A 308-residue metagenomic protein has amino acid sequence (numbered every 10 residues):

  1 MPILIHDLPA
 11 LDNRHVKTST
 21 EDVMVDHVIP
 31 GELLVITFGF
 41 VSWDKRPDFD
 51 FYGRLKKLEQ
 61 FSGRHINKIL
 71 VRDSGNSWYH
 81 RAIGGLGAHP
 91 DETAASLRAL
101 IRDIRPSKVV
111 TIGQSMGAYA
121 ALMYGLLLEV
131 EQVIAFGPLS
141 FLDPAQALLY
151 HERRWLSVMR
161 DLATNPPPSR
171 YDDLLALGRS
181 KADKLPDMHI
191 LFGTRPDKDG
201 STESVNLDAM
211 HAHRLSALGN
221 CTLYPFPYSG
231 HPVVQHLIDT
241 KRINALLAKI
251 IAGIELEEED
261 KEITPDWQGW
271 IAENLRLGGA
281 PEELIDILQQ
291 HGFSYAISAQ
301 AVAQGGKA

Functional and structural regions predicted by a protein language model:
I5-R64, G75-S77: Short, surface-exposed "cap/lid" segments of acyl-processing enzymes
K68-G87: Cap/lid segment of the alpha/beta-hydrolase catalytic domain
I83-D103: Alpha/beta-hydrolase active-site loop
R105-S115: Alpha/beta-hydrolase fold nucleophile elbow
G113-G125: Glycine-rich nucleophile elbow surrounding the catalytic serine of serine-hydrolase chemistry
A135-Q146: Active-site nucleophile loop of the alpha/beta-hydrolase fold
Y150-P225, V233-D260: The feature captures the conserved acid-bearing segment of alpha/beta-hydrolase catalytic domains
A163, K261-I287, H291, A296-G306: Eukaryotic low-complexity, mixed-charge intrinsically disordered interaction/regulatory segments enriched in acidic
